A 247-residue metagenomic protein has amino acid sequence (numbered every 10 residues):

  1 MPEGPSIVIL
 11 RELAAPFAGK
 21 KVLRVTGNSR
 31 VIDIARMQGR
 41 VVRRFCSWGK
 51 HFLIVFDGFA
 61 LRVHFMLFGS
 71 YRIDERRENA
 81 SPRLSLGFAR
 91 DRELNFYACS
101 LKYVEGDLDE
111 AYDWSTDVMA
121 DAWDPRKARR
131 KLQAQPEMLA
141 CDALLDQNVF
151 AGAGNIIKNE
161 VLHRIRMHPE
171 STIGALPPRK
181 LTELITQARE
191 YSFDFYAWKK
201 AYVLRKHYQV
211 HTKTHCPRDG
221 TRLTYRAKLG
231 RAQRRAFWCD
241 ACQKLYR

Functional and structural regions predicted by a protein language model:
M1-R247: Structured catalytic/nucleic-acid-binding cores of DNA maintenance enzymes
